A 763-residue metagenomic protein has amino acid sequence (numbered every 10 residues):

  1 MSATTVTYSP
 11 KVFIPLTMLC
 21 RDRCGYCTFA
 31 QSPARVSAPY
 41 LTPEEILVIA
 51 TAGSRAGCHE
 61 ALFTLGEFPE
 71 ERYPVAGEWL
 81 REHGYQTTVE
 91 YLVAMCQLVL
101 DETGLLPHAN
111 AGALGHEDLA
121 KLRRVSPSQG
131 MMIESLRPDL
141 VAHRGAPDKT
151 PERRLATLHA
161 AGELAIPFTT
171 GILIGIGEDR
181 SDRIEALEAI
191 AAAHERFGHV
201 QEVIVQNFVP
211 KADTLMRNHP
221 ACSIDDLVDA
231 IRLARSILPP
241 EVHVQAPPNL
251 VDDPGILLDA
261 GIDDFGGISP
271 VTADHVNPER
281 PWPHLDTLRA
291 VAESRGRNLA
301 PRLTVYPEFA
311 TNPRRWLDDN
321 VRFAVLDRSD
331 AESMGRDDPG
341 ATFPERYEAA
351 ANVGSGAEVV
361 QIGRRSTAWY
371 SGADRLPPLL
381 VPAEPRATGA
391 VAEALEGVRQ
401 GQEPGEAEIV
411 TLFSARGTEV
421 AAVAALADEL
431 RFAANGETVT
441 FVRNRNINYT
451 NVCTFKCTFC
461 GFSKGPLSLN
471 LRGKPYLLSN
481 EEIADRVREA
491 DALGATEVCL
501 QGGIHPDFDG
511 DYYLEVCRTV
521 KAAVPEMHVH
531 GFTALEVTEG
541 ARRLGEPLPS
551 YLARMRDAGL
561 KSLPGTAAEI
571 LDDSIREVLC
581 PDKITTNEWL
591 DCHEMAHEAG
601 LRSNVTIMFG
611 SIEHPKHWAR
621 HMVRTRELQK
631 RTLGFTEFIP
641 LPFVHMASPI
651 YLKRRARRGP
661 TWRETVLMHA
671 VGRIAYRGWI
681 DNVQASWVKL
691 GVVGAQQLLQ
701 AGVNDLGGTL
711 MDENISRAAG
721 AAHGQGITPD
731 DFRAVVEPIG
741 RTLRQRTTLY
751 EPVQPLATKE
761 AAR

Functional and structural regions predicted by a protein language model:
M1-S9, E403-T440: An N-cap/entry alpha-helix motif that binds or orients negatively charged groups
V6-I14, A61-F63, P107-A109, Q129-M131 (+13 more regions): Hydrophobic faces of well-ordered beta-strands that scaffold small-molecule active sites in alpha/beta enzyme cores
V6-T7, K11-E45, F68-P69, V439-E482 (+1 more regions): Canonical Radical SAM [4Fe-4S] cluster-binding loop centered on the CxxxCxxC motif and its immediate flanking residues
Y8-I14, A34, T64-G84, N207-H219 (+8 more regions): Glycine-rich, proline-tolerant flexible connector loops at the mouths of alpha/beta enzymes
F13-P15, G66-F68, N110-L114, E134-L136 (+13 more regions): Active-site beta-loop-alpha junctions enriched in small/polar residues
C24, F63, M131, A161 (+13 more regions): Conserved, mostly hydrophobic/aromatic
P33-E195, R386, K464-E627: Conserved Radical SAM active-site core
L47, S54, T103, I184-T418 (+4 more regions): Auxiliary Fe-S-binding modules of radical SAM enzymes
